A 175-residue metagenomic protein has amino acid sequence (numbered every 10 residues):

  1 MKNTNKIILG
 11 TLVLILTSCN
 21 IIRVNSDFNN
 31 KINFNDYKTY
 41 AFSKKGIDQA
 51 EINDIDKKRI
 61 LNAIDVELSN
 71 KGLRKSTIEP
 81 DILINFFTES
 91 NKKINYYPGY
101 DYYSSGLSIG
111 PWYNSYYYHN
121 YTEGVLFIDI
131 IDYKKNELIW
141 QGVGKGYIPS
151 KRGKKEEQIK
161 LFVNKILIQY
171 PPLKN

Functional and structural regions predicted by a protein language model:
M1-I8: Bacterial N-terminal signal peptides that target proteins for export
I15-S18: C-terminal motif of bacterial Sec signal peptides marking the signal peptidase cleavage site
N20-K31, Y118-N175: C-terminal/domain-edge helix-coil "capping" segments
R23, N35-T39: N-terminal active-site beta-alpha-beta segment that forms phosphate/nucleotide-binding and substrate-recognition loops
N35, T77, H119-Y121: Short coil/turn motifs at beta-sheet boundaries
K38, K71, P80-I82, T122-F127 (+1 more regions): Envelope-exposed proteins and targeting segments
A41-N91: N-terminal segment of the mature soluble domain
F86-E137, K145: Surface-exposed short loop/turn segments
